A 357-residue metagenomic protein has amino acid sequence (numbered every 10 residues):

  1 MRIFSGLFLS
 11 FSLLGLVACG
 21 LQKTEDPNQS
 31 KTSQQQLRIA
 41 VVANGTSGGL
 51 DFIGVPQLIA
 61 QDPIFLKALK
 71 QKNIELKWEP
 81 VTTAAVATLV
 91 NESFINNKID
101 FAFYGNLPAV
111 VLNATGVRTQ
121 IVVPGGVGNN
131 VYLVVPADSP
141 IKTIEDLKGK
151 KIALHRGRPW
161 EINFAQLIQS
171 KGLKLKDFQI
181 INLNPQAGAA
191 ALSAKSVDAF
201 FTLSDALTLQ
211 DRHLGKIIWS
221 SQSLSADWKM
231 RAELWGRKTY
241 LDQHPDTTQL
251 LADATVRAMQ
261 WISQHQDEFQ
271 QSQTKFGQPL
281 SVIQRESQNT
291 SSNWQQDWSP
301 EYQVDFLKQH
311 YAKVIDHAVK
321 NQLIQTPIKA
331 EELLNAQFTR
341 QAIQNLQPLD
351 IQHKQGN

Functional and structural regions predicted by a protein language model:
G15-A18: C-terminal motif of bacterial Sec signal peptides marking the signal peptidase cleavage site
A43-K77, T115, L167, H310-K313: Short, polar/charged alpha-helical segment
G45-S47, H244-Q325: Secondary-structure end/capping motifs
K77-E92, G105, F178-S193: Short helix-initiation/N-cap motifs at beta->coil->alpha
F103-T115, A165-Q166, V197-I217, H310: A ligand-binding cleft/hinge motif common to bilobed small-molecule-binding domains
P136-K151, D242-D246: Flexible hinge/capping segments at coil-to-helix
I181, Q186-G277: Pocket-lining segment of extracytoplasmic ligand-binding domains
I315-N357: Conserved C-terminal helix/tail region of periplasmic/extracytoplasmic solute-binding proteins
